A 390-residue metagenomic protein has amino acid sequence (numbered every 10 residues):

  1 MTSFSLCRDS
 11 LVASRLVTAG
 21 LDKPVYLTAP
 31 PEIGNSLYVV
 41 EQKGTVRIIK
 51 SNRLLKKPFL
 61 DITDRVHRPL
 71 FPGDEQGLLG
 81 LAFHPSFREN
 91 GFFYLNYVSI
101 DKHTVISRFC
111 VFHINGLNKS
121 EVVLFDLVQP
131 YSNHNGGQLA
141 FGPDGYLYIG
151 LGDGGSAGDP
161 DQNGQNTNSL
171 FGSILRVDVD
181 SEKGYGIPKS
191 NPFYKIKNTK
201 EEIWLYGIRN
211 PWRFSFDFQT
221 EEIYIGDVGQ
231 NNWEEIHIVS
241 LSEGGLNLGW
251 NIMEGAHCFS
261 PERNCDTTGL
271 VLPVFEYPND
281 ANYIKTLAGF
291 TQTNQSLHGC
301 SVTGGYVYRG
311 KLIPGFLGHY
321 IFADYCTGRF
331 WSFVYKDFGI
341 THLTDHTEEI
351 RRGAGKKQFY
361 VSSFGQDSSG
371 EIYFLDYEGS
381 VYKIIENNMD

Functional and structural regions predicted by a protein language model:
F4-G158, R213-F216, E221-G229, W233 (+2 more regions): Acidic, Gly/Ser/Thr-rich repeat motifs that build Ca2+-stabilized beta-propeller blades
R15-L16, K200, I350-R352: Short, flexible loop segments at the rims of nucleotide/cofactor-binding pockets, characterized by
E32, V40, F71, Q76-L78 (+3 more regions): Beta-propeller domain segments
K119, R351-R352, D390: Surface-exposed charge patches in extracellular/virion surface proteins
I208, G339-S368: Conserved blade-ending motifs and adjacent loop-strand segments that build the rim/top face of beta-propeller domains
